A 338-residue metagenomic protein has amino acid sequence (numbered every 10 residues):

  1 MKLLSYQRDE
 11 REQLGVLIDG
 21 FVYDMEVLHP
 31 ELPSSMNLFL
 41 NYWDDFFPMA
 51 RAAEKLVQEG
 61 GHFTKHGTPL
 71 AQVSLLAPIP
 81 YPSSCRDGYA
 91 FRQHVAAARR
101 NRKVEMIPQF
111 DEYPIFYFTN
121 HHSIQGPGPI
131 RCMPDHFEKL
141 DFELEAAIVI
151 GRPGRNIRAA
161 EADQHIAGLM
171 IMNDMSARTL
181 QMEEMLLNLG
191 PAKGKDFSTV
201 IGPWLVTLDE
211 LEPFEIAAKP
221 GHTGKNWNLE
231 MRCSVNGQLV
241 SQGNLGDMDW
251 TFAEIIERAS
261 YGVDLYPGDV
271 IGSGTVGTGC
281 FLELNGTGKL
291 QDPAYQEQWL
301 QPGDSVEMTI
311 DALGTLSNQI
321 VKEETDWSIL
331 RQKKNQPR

Functional and structural regions predicted by a protein language model:
M1, S5-P30, E184, K193 (+6 more regions): Charged, cofactor-coupling segments
M1-I115, H121, T309, E324-R338: N-terminal non-catalytic cap/leader segment that marks the start of a structured domain
Q7, G151-R152, S260: A structural micro-motif recognizing beta-strand termini and the immediately following turn/loop segments
T64-P80, L186, E254-Y266: Short, hydrophobic/aliphatic alpha-helical segments
P69, G128-I130, K289-Q291: Short gly/ser/thr-rich secondary-structure transition/capping motifs
I79-I256, E297-Q301, E324-R338: Glycine-enriched loop-and-adjacent helix/strand subsegments that border the catalytic/binding cleft of enzyme cores
P267-G268, G303: Loop/turn positions that initiate beta-strands
I271-G272, V306: Generic structural signal for buried aliphatic residues
